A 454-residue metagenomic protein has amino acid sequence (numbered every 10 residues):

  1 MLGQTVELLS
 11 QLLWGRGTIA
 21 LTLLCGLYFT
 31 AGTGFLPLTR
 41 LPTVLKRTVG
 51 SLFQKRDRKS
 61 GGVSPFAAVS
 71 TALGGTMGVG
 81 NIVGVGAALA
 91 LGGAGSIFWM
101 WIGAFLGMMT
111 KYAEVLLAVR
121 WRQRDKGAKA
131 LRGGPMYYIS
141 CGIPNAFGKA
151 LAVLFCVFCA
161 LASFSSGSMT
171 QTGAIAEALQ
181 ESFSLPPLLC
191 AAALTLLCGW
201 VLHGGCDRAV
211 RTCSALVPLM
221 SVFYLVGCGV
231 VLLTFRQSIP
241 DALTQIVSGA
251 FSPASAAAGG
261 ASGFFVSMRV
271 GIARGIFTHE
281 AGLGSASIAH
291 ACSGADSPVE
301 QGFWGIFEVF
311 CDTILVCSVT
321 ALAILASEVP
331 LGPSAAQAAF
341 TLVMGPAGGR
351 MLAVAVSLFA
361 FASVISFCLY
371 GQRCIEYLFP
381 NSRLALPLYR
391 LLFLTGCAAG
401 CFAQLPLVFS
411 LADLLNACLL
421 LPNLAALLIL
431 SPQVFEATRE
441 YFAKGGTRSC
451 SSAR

Functional and structural regions predicted by a protein language model:
M1-V79, L89-S96, G107, L428-R454: N-terminal alpha-helical transmembrane segments of multi-pass membrane transport and channel/translocase proteins
L2, T18, G32-P37, N81-V85 (+6 more regions): Transmembrane helix-loop junctions in multi-pass membrane proteins
R16-G32, A104-G107, A152-S166, C190-H203 (+5 more regions): Hydrophobic core segments of alpha-helical transmembrane domains in multi-pass membrane transport and ion-translocation
L21-Y28, G32-L45, G173-L179, L185-L194 (+5 more regions): Membrane-interface loop-to-helix entry segments
F29-T30, G103-K129, M136, S140-G173 (+3 more regions): Helix-loop-helix module between adjacent transmembrane segments
L36-V63, A87-L89, G93-I97, M109-A146 (+4 more regions): Flexible loop linkers connecting adjacent transmembrane helices in multi-pass alpha-helical membrane transporters
R56-L91, L117-R120, G127-M136, S140-G142 (+2 more regions): Alpha-helical membrane segments and immediately flanking helix-loop junctions that form or couple to the substrate/ion
E114-K126, C228-Q245, A256-G259, A291-S293 (+2 more regions): Extracellular/periplasmic helix-exit of transmembrane alpha-helices
